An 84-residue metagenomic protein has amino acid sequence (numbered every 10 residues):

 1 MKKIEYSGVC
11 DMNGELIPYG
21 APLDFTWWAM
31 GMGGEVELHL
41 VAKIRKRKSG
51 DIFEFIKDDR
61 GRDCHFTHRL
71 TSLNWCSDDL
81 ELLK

Functional and structural regions predicted by a protein language model:
M1-K84: Secondary-structure transition motif
